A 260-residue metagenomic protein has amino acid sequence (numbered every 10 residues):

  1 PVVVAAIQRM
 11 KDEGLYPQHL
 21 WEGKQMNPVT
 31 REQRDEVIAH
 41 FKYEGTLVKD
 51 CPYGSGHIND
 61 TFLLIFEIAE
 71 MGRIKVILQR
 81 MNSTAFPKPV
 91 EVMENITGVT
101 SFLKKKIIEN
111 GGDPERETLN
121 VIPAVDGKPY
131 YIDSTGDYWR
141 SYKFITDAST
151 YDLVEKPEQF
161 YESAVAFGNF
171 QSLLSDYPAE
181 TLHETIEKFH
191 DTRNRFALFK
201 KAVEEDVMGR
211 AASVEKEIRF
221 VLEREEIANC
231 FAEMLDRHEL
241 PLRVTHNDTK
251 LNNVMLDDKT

Functional and structural regions predicted by a protein language model:
D12-Q25: Short, Lys/Arg-enriched N-terminal segments with co-localized hydrophobic residues within the first ~10-30 amino acids
G23, S55, Q79-V90, I145-A166 (+2 more regions): ATP-dependent phospho-/nucleotidyl transfer catalytic cores
G23-V48: Juxta-kinase regulatory segment immediately upstream of eukaryotic protein kinase catalytic domains
T46-F66: ATP-binding glycine-rich phosphate-binding loop
L64-A69, D257: Active-site beta-strand termini and strand-to-loop segments that position acidic
G72-N95, S101-E180: ATP-binding pocket architecture of kinase catalytic cores
T249: Hydrophobic HxD+1 residue recognition
